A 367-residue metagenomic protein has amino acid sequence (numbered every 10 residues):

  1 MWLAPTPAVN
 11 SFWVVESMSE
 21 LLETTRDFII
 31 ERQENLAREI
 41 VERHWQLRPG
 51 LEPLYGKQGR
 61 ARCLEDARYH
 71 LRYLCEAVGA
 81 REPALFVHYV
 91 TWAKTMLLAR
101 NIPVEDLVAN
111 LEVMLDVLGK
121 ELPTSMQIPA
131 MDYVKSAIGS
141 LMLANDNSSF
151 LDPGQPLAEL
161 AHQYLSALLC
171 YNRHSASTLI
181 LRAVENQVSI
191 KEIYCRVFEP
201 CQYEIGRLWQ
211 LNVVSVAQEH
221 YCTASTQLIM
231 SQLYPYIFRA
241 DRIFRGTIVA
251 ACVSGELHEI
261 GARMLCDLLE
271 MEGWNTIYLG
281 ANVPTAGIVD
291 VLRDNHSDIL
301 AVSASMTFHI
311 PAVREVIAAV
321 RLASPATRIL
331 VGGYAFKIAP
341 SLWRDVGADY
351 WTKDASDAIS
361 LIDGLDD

Functional and structural regions predicted by a protein language model:
W2, V9-E112, G119-I180, V184: Core of compact, soluble alpha-helical bundle domains
T91-K94, E112, L181, T285-R293 (+4 more regions): Amphipathic, non-transmembrane alpha-helical secondary structure
S136-G139, L143, A251-C252, I260-N275 (+1 more regions): Active-site-proximal alpha-helical scaffolds that flank and shape metal-associated catalytic sites
L151, R173-H174, R182-A262: Long amphipathic N-terminal alpha/beta scaffold segment
G246, W274, T327-R328, Y350: A structural micro-motif
C266-M271, Y278-L342: Cofactor-cradling patches in redox/metallo enzymes
A335-D367: Peripheral docking tails and interdomain loops at the edges of cofactor- or intermediate-handling domains
